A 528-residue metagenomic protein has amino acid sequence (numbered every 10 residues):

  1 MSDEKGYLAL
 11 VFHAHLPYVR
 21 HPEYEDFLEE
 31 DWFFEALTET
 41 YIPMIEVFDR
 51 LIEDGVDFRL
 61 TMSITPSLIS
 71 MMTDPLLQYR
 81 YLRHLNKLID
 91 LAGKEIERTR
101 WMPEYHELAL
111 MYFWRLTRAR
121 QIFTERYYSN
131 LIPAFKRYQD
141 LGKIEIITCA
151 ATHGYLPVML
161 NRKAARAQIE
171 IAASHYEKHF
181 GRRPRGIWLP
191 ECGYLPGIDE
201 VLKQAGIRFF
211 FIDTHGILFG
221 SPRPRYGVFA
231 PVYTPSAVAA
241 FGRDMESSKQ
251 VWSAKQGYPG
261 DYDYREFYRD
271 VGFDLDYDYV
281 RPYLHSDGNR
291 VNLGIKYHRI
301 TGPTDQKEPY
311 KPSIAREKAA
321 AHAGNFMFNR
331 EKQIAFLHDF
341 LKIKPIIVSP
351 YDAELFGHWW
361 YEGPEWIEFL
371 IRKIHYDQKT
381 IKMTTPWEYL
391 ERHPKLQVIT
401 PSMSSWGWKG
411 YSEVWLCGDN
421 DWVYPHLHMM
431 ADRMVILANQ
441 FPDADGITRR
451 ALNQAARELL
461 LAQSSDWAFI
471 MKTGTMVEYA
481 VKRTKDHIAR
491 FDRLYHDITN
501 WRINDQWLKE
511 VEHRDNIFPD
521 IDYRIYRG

Functional and structural regions predicted by a protein language model:
S2-E4, D49-D57, N130-I147, R166 (+2 more regions): Acidic (Asp/Glu)-rich catalytic clusters
S2-R59, I64-E107, R118, S221-G528: Active-site and substrate-binding clefts of carbohydrate-active enzymes
S63-L68, A150, G186-L195, H215 (+1 more regions): Short, solvent-exposed turn/loop segments enriched in Gly/Ser/Thr/Pro and often Arg
T148-I171: Glycine-rich phosphate-binding "P-loop"
Y155, R208-G220, K382-T385: His/Asp/Glu-enriched short active-site or ligand-binding loop at hydrolase and phosphoryl-transfer sites
A165-L189, N329-L341, P345-P350: CE4/NodB-like, metal-dependent polysaccharide N-deacetylase domain that modifies extracellular/periplasmic N-acetylated
P184-Y194, D352-F356, M476: Conserved short loop/turn motifs at secondary-structure junctions
G193, I198-I207: Hydrophobic, small-residue-rich alpha-helical packing segments that form membrane-like cores
